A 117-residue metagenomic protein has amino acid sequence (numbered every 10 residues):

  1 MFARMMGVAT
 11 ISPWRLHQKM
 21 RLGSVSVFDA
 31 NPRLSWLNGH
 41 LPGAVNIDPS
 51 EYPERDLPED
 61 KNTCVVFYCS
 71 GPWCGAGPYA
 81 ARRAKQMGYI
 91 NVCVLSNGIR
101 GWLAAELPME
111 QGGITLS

Functional and structural regions predicted by a protein language model:
M1-S35, E110-S117: Flexible, polar/low-complexity N-terminal or interdomain linker segments that lie immediately upstream of folded
R21-V27, P42-G43, I90-N91: Short active-site oxyanion
V25, P49-G71, M109, I114-T115: Mobile, glycine- and charge-enriched loop segments and immediately flanking short secondary-structure elements within
D29-P49: N-terminal-biased segments
W36-P42, D56-E59, W102: Short loop/helix-cap segments at secondary-structure boundaries that form the rim of catalytic
A44-E51, I90-V94: Short hydrophobic/aromatic-enriched beta-strand-loop microsegments
P58-L103: Catalytic cysteine-centered active loop of the rhodanese-like fold, especially the PTP/DSP P-loop
